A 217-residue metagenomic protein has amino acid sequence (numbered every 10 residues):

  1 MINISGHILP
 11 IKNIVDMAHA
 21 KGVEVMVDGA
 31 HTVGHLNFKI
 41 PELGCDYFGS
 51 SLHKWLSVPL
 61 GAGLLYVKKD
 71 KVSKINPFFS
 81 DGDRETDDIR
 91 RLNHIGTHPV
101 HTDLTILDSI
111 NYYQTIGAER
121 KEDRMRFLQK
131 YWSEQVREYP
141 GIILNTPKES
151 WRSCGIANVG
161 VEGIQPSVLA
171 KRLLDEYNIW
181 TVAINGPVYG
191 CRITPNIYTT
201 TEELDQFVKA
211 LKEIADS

Functional and structural regions predicted by a protein language model:
M1-S217: Pyridoxal 5′-phosphate
